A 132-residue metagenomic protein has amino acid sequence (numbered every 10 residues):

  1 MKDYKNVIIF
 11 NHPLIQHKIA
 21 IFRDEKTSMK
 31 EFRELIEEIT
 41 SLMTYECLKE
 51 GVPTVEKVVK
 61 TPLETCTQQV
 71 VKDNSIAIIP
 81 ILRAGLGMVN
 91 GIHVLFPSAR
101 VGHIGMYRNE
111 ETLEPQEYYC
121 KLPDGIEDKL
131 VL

Functional and structural regions predicted by a protein language model:
M1-L132: PRPP-associated nucleotide enzymes
